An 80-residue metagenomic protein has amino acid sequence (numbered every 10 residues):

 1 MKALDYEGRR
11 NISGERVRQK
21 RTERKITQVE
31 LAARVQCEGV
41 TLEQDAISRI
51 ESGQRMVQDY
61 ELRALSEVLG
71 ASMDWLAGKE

Functional and structural regions predicted by a protein language model:
M1-R24, D74: A short, Lys/Arg-rich alpha-helix, primarily the initiator
L4-D5, S48-I50: Short, contiguous strand/loop micro-motifs
G8, C37-E38, G53: Short helix-capping/hinge SLiMs at alpha-helix to coil transitions
R16, T27, E43, Q58-E61 (+1 more regions): Residues that mark the N-terminal boundary/hinge immediately upstream of a DNA-recognition element
K20, R34, I50, K79: Residues in the recognition helix of alpha-helical DNA-binding motifs
K25-R49, A64: Short alpha-helical DNA-recognition segment
L31, E61-S66, L76-A77: Hydrophobic micro-packing sites on short alpha-helices
D45, S52-E67: Short, basic-rich loop-to-helix N-cap that marks the start of a DNA-contacting helix
